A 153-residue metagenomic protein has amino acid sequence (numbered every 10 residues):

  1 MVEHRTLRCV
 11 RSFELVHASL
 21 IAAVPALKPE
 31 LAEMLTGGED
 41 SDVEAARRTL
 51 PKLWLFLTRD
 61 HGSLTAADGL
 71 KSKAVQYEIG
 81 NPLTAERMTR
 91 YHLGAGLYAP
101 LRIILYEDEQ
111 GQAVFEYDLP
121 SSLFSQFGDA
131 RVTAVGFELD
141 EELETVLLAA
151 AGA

Functional and structural regions predicted by a protein language model:
M1-R48: Charge-rich, low-complexity N-terminal segments
L15, G62-T65, T84-R87, S125: Short, surface-exposed beta-strand/loop "edge" segments at domain boundaries and coil↔beta transitions
A23, L27, A95, E142 (+1 more regions): Conserved short hydrophobic interaction patches
R48-G80: Helix-adjacent hinge/juxtasegments
V75-E109: Short, internal acidic amphipathic alpha-helical interface segments that mediate docking to partner proteins
E86, A95, G111, P120-S122 (+2 more regions): A structural preference for long, well-packed, hydrophobic secondary-structure segments
L105-F127: Beta-strand/loop substructures that line and gate deep hydrophobic ligand-binding cavities in soluble
F127-A153: Well-ordered alpha/beta subsegment
